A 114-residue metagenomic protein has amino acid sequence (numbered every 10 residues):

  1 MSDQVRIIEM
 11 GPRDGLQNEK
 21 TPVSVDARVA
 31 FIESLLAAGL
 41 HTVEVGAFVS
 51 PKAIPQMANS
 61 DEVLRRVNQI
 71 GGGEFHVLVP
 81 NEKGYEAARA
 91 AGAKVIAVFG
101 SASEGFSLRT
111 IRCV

Functional and structural regions predicted by a protein language model:
S2-E9, R28-G46, K52-A58: N-terminal glycine-rich anion-binding loops that anchor highly charged ligand groups
S2-R6, G39-H41, Q69-F75, G92-K94: Short, well-ordered coil/turn segments that N-cap beta-strands
I8-E9, K94-S103: Non-cysteine beta-strand/loop elements that form the S-adenosyl-L-methionine
I8-V29, G72-E82, S107-V114: Active-site mouth loops of central-metabolism enzymes
G15, L35, A88, I96: Conserved, mostly hydrophobic/aromatic
I32-E33, S60-L64, Y85: Generic structural signal for well-ordered alpha-helices, preferentially at hydrophobic/aromatic core positions
H41-R66, G100-C113: Glycine-rich, proline-tolerant flexible connector loops at the mouths of alpha/beta enzymes
P80-G92: Catalytic cores of alpha/beta
